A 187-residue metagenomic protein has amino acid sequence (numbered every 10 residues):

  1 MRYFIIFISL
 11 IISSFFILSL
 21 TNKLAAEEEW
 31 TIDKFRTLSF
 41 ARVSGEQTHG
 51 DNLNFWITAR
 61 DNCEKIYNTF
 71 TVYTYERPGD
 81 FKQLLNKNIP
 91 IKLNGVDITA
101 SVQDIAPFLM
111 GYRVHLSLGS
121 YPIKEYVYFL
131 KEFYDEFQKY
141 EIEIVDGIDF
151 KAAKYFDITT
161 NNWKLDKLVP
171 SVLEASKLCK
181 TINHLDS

Functional and structural regions predicted by a protein language model:
M1-A26: Classical Sec-dependent N-terminal signal peptides that target proteins to the secretory pathway
K23-S187: A generic "folded-domain core" signal
